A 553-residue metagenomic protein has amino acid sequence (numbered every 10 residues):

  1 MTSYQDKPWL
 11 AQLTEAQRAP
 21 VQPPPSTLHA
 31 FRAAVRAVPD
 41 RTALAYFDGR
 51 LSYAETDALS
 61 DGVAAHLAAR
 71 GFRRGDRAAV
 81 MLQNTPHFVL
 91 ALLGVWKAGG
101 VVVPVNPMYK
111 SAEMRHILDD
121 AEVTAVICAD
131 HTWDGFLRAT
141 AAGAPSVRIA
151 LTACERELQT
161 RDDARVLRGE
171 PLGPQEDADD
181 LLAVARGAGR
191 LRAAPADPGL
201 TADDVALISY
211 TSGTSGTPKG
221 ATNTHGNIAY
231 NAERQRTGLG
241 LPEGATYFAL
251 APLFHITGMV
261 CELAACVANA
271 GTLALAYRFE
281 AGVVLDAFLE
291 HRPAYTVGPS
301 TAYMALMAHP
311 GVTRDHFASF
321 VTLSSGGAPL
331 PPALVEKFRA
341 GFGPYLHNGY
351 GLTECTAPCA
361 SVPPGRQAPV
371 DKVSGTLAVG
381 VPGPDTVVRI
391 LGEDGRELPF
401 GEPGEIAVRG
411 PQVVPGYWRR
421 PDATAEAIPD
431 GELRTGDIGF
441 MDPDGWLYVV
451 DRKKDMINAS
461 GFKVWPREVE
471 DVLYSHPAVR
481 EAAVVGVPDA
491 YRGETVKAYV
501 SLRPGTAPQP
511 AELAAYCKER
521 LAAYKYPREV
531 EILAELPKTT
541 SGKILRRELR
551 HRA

Functional and structural regions predicted by a protein language model:
Q22-P23, D40-T85, V89, L93 (+2 more regions): Conserved AMP-binding/adenylate-forming core of the ANL superfamily
S52-A54, D197, A206-Y230: Conserved AMP-binding A3 loop
A69-R70, K97-A183, P504-T506, E531: Structural core segment of the AMP-binding/adenylate-forming
Y109, V126-C128, T296, G410 (+6 more regions): AMP-binding/adenylate-forming catalytic core of the ANL superfamily
E170-G173, P293-G298, M307-V373, V387: Gly/Ser/Thr-rich phosphate-binding loop
E170-Y210, T217, G240-T246, F400: Conserved pre-ATP/AMP-binding loop-to-beta segment of ANL
A229-T246, F254-Y295, Y303, H309: Conserved AMP-binding/adenylation subdomain of ANL enzymes
V381-D385, E393-E426, V464: Conserved ATP/PPi-binding loop(s) of AMP-dependent carboxylate-activating enzymes
